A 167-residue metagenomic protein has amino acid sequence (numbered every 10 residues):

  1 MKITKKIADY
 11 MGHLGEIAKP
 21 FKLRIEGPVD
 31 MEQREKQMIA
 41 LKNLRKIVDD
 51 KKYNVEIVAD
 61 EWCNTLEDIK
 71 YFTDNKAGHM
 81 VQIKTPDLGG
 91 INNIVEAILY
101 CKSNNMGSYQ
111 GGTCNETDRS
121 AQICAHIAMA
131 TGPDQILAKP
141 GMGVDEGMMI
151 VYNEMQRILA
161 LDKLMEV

Functional and structural regions predicted by a protein language model:
M1-A130, L137-M155: Catalytic core of soluble alpha/beta enzymes
V167: Expand to "…catalyze enediolate/carbanion chemistry for C-C bond making/breaking, isomerization, decarboxylation
